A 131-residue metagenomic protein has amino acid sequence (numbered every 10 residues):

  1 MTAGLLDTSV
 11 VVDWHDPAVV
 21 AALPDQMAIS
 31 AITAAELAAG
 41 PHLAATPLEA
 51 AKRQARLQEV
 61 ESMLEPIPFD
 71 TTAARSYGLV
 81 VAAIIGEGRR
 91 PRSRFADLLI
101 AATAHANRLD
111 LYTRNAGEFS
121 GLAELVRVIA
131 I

Functional and structural regions predicted by a protein language model:
M1-G4, D25-Q26, M63-E65, H105-D110: Short active-site oxyanion
M1-Q58: Short, well-structured N-terminal submotif of metal-dependent ribonuclease cores
A3, A101, A106-I131: Acidic, PIN/NYN-like endoribonuclease modules and their adjacent C-terminal/linker elements
L6-D7, S30, R92-R94, N115: Histidine- and aromatic-rich ligand-binding microenvironments
V10-V11, A73, L99-I100, G117-E118: Alpha-helix capping/helix-boundary segments
D13-H15, G40, Y77-V80, L122: Residues that scaffold the ATP/ADP-binding catalytic core of kinase and kinase-like folds
E65-D110: Active-site neighborhoods of divalent-metal-dependent phosphate/nucleic-acid chemistry enzymes
